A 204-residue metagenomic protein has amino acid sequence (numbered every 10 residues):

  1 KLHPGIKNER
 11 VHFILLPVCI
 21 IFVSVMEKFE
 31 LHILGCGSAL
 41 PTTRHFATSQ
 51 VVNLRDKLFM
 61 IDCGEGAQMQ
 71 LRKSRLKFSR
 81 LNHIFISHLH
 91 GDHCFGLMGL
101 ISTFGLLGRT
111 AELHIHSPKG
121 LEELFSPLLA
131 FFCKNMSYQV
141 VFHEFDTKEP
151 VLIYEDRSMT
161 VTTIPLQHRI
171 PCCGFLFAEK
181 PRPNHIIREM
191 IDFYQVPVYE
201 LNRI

Functional and structural regions predicted by a protein language model:
P4, R10-V11: N-terminal amphipathic/hydrophobic targeting modules at extreme N-termini, encompassing cleavable Sec/SRP-type signal
H12-V23: Hydrophobic alpha-helical signal peptides and transmembrane signal-/tail-anchor segments that drive secretory-pathway
I21, M26-S74, E112, F175-F177 (+1 more regions): Conserved beta-strand hairpin/beta-sheet module of binuclear metal-dependent hydrolase folds, prominently
L31, V140-F142, V161: Generic structural signal for residues in well-ordered beta-strands
E65-H116, E144-D146: Active-site metal-binding motif and surrounding structural segment of the metallo-beta-lactamase
L76-S79, Y138, R157-M159: Structured loop/turn residues at beta-strand edges in well-structured enzyme cores
R109-L113, P118-D146: Active-site neighborhood of divalent metal-dependent phosphoester bond hydrolases
D146-I204: Metal-dependent phosphodiesterase/nuclease catalytic metal-binding core
